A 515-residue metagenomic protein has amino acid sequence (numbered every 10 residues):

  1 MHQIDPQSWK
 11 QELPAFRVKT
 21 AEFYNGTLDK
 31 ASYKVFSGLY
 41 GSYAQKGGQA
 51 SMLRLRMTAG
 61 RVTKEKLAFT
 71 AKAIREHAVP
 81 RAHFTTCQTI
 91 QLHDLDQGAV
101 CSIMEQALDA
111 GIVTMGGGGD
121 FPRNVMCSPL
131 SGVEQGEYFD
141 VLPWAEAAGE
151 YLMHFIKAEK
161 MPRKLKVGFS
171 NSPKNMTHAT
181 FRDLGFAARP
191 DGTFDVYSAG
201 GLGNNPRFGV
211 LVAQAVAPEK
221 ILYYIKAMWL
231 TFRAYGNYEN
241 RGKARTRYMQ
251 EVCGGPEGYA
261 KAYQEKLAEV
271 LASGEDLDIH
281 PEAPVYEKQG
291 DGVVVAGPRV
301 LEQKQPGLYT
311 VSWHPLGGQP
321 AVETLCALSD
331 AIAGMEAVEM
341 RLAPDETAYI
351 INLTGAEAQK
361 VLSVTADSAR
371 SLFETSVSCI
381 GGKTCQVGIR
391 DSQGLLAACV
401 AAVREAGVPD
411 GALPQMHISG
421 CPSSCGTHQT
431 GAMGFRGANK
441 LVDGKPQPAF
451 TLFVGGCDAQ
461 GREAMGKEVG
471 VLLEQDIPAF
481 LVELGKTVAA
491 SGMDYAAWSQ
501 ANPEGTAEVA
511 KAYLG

Functional and structural regions predicted by a protein language model:
M1-K66, N175, F186, G290-L308: N-terminal basic/disordered segments at the start of proteins
H2-D5, M161-K261, G434-M493: Mobile "lid/hinge" segments at catalytic clefts and subdomain interfaces of large enzymes
A21-L28, A50-F194, Y223, H314-K445: Small-residue-enriched alpha-helical segments and adjacent helix-cap loops that form tight helix-helix packing
L53-L55, F194-S198, Y259, V293-A296 (+4 more regions): Generic recognition of long tandem-repeat/solenoid scaffolds
P80-F84, F155-P162, R233-Q250, E269-Y286 (+4 more regions): Flexible, glycine/charged-enriched surface loops at secondary-structure junctions
D94, G98-A99, Q106-G111, R233-V300 (+2 more regions): Terminal amphipathic helices with adjacent charged low-complexity linkers/tails
G168-S170, T246-G258, A283-D291, A496-G515: Amphipathic alpha-helical surface "interface" segments used for docking/oligomerization or membrane association within
V300-Y309, L316-L342, F480-L481, T487-A490 (+1 more regions): Long hydrophobic segments that form regular secondary structure
